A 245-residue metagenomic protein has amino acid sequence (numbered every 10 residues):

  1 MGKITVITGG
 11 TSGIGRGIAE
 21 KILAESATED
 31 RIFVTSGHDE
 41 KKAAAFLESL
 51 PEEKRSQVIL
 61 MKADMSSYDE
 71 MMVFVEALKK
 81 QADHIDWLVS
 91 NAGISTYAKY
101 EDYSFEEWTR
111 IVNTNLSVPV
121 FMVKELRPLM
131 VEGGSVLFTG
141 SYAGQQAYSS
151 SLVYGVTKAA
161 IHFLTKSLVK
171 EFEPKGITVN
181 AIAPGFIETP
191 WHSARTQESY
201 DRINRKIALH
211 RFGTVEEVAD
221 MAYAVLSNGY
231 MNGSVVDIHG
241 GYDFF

Functional and structural regions predicted by a protein language model:
T11-S12: Conserved glycine-rich cofactor-binding loop
A27-A44: Conserved glycine-rich Rossmann-like NAD(P)H-binding loop of the short-chain dehydrogenase/reductase
K99-Y100, S104-V112, H192, S199 (+1 more regions): Substrate-binding pocket helix/loop in short-chain dehydrogenase/reductase
V123, T157, T165: Active-site helix of classical SDR
P128, V169-P174: Alpha-helical segment proximal to the catalytic Tyr-Lys
L129, R211-I238, D243: C-terminal substrate-recognition "lid" of short-chain dehydrogenase/reductases
S141: Residue(s) in the substrate-gating loop at a strand-loop-helix junction that position the organic substrate next
